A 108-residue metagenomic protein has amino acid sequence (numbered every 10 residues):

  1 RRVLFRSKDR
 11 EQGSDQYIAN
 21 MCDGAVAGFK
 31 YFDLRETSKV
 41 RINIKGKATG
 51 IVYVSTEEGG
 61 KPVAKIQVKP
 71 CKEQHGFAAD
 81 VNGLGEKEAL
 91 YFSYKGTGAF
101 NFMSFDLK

Functional and structural regions predicted by a protein language model:
R2-K108: Extracytoplasmic
